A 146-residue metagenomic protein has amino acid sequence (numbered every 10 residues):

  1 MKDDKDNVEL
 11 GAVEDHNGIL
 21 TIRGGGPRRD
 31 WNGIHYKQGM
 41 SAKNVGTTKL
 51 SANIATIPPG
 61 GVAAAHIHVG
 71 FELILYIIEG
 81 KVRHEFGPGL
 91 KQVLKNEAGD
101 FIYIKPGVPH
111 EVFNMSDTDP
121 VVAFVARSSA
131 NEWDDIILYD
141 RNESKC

Functional and structural regions predicted by a protein language model:
M1-K49, A64, L138-C146: A short, N-terminal "cap"/entry segment at the start of jelly-roll beta-barrel domains of the cupin/DSBH fold
Q38, N53-V69: Conserved short histidine dyad/triad with adjacent acidic residue
V45, G70, G89, D117-D119: Short strand-connecting beta-turns/loops that link adjacent beta-strands
V62, F71-A98: A short beta-strand-loop-beta hairpin characteristic of the jelly-roll/cupin
A64-H66, H84-F86, V93, I104 (+1 more regions): Short beta-strand His + acidic residue motifs that chelate non-heme Fe in jelly-roll/DSBH and cupin folds
E97-A98, P106-W133: Ligand-binding loop in jelly-roll beta-barrel domains
